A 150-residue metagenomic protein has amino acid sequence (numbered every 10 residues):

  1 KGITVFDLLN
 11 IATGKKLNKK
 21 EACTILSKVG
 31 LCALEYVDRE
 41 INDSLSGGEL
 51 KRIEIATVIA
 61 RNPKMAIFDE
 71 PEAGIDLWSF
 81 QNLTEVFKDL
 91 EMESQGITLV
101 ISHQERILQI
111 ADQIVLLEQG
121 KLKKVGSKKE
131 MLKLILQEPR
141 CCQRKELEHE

Functional and structural regions predicted by a protein language model:
G2-N18: Q-loop/switch helix immediately C-terminal to the Walker
K19-Y36, E40: Conserved ABC ATPase "signature" region
E54-I55: Hydrophobic anchor residue at the start of the ABC signature
E70-P71: Walker B catalytic motif
V86-V100, L108: Conserved catalytic loops of ABC-family nucleotide-binding domains
Q109-L116: Conserved catalytic segment of ABC-fold P-loop ATPases
